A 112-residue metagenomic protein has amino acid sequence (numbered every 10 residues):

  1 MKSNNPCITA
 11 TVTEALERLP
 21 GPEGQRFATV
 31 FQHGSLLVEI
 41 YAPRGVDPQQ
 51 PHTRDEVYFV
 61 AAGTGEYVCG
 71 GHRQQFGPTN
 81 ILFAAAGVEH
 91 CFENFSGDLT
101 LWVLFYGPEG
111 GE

Functional and structural regions predicted by a protein language model:
M1-I40, G45-Q50: A short, N-terminal "cap"/entry segment at the start of jelly-roll beta-barrel domains of the cupin/DSBH fold
Q32-G34, V68-H72, F95: Short strand-coil-strand connectors
S35, R54, D98-L99: A structure-centric signal for secondary-structure junctions around beta-strands
H52-Y67: Short, conserved beta-strand element in jelly-roll/cupin
A62, G70, Y106: Cofactor-binding loop segments of dinucleotide-utilizing enzymes, especially the Rossmann-like FAD- and NAD(P)+-binding
G71-A86: Short acidic-glycine-tyrosine-enriched beta hairpin
A86-G111: Ligand-binding loop in jelly-roll beta-barrel domains
